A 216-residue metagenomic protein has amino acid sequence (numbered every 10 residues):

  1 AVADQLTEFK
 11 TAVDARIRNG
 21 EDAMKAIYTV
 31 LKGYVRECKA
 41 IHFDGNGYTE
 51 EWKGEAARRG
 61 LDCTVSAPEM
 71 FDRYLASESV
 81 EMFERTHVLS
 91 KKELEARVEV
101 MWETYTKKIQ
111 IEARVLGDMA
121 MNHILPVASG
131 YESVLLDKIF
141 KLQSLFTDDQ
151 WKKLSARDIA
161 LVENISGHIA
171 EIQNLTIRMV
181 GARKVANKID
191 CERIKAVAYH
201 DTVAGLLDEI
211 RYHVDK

Functional and structural regions predicted by a protein language model:
A1-K216: Acidic, glycine-enriched catalytic cores built around paired aspartates
